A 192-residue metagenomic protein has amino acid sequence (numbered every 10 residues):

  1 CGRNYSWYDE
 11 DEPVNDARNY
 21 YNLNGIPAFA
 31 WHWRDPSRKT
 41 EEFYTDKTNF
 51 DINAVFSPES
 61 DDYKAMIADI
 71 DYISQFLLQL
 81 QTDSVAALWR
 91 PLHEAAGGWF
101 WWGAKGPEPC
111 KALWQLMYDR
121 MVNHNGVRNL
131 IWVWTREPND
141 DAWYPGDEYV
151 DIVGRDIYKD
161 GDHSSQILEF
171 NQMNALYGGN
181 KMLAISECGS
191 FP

Functional and structural regions predicted by a protein language model:
C1, I26-W31, A87-P91, I131-T135 (+2 more regions): Structural recognition of the beta-strand scaffold that forms the well-ordered cores of secreted hydrolase catalytic
C1-Y5, G25, G178, P192: Intrinsic structural disorder
G2-N4, R34-S37, H93-G97, E137-D141 (+2 more regions): Solvent-exposed loop/turn segments at secondary-structure junctions within structured extracellular/periplasmic domains
Y5, E12, P138, L168: Sparse, context-dependent recognition of short Cys/His-centered cofactor- or disulfide-binding micro-motifs
S6-L116, N123, V127: Substrate-binding cleft of extracellular glycoside hydrolase catalytic domains
W7, N22, W31, T45-D46 (+7 more regions): Intrinsically disordered, low-complexity regions enriched in small/polar residues
R90-L92, W114-D141, N180-F191: Aromatic-lined carbohydrate-recognition surfaces of secreted/lumenal glycan-active proteins
D140-F191: Glycoside hydrolase catalytic-domain groove-lining segments
